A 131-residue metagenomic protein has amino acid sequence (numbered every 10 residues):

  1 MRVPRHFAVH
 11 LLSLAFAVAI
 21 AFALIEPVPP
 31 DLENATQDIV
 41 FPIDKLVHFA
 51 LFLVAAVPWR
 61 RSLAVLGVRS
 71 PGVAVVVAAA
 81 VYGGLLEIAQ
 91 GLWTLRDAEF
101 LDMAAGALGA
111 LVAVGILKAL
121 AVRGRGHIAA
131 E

Functional and structural regions predicted by a protein language model:
M1-L101, A107-E131: Bulky hydrophobic segments
